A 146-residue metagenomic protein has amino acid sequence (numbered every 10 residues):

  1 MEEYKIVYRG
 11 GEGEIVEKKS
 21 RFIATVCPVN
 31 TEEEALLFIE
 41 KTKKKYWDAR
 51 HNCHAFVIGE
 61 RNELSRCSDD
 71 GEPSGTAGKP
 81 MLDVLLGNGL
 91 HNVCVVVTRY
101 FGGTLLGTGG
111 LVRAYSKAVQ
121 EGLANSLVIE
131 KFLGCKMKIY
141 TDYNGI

Functional and structural regions predicted by a protein language model:
M1-T76: C-terminal regulatory domains involved in ligand/effector binding and gene-expression control
G13-E17, N125-E130: Short, flexible, solvent-exposed loop/turn segments with mixed acidic/basic and small polar residues
T31-E32, D142-I146: Helix N-cap motif at beta-to-alpha junctions
P73-L90: Positively charged, aromatic-enriched nucleic acid-contacting surfaces
H91-G102: Glycine- and acidic-rich phosphate- and metal-coordinating loops
T108-V112: Conserved structured catalytic cores and adjacent interaction surfaces of nucleotide-binding/hydrolyzing enzymes
A114, A118-S126: Stable alpha-helical structural segments in soluble proteins, enriched in small hydrophobic residues
V128-Y143: Short glycine-/aliphatic-rich beta-strand segments at the starts of folded cytosolic domains
